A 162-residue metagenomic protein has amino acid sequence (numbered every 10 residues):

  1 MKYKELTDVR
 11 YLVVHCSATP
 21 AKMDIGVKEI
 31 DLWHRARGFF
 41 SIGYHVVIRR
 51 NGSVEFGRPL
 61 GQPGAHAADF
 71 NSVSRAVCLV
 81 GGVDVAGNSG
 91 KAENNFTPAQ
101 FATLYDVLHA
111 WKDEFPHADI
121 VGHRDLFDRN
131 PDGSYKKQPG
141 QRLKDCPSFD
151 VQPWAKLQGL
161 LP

Functional and structural regions predicted by a protein language model:
M1-Q62: Short, conserved "active-site rim" segments that organize catalytic pockets and cofactor/ligand binding
M1-V13, S17, R50-V54, N71-V73 (+1 more regions): Basic/polar, cationic surfaces and motifs that engage anionic cell-wall and phosphate/carboxylate ligands
G61-A68, H109: Short amphipathic alpha-helices and their capping/turn segments at secondary-structure boundaries
V77: Ligand-binding face of N-terminal immunoglobulin V-set domains in extracellular IgSF glycoproteins
